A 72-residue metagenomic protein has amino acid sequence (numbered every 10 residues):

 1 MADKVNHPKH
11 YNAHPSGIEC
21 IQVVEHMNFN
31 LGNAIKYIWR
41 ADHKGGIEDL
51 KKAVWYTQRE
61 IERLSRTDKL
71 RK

Functional and structural regions predicted by a protein language model:
M1-K72: Intrinsically disordered, low-complexity regulatory regions that flank transcription factor DNA-binding cores
